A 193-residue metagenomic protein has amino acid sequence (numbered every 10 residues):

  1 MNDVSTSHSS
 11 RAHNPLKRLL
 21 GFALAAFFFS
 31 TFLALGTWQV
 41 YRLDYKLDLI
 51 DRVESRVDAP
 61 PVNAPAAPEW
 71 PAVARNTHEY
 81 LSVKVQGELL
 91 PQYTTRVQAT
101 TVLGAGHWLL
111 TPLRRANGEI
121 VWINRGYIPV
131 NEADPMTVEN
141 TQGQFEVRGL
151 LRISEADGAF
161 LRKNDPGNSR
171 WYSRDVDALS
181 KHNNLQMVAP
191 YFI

Functional and structural regions predicted by a protein language model:
N2-N76, Y80-I193: Surface-exposed, charge/polar-rich loops and edge strands
